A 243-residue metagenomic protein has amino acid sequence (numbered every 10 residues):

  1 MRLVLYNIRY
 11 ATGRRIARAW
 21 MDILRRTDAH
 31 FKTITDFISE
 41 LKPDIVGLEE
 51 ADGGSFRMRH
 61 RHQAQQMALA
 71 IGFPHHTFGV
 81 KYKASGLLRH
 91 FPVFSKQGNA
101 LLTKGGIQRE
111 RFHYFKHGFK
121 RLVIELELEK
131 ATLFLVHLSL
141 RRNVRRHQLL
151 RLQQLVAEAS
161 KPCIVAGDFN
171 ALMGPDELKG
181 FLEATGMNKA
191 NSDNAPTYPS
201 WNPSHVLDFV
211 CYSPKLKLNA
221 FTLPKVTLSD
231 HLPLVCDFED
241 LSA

Functional and structural regions predicted by a protein language model:
M1-A70, K81, L241-A243: N-terminal, active-site-proximal structural segment of metallo-dependent hydrolase catalytic domains
L5, N99-L101, V123-E125, L135 (+2 more regions): Conserved hydrophobic/aromatic beta-strand scaffold that supports enzyme active sites
N7-I8, A51, L138, D168-F169 (+1 more regions): Active-site metal-binding loops of divalent metal-dependent hydrolases
R26-T33, R59, G118, V144-R151 (+1 more regions): Soluble or luminal CAZymes and related metallo-dependent hydrolases
T33-F37, H62, Q66, H147-L155 (+2 more regions): Alpha-helical elements of Rossmann-like donor-binding domains used by nucleotide-donor carbohydrate transfer enzymes
A51-K130, T222-K225: Structured beta-strand-rich core segments of catalytic domains in phosphoester-bond hydrolases
I107, F112-Y114, E127, V144 (+2 more regions): Metal-dependent phosphoester-hydrolase catalytic domains
F134-R142: Glycine-rich phosphate-binding "P-loop"
